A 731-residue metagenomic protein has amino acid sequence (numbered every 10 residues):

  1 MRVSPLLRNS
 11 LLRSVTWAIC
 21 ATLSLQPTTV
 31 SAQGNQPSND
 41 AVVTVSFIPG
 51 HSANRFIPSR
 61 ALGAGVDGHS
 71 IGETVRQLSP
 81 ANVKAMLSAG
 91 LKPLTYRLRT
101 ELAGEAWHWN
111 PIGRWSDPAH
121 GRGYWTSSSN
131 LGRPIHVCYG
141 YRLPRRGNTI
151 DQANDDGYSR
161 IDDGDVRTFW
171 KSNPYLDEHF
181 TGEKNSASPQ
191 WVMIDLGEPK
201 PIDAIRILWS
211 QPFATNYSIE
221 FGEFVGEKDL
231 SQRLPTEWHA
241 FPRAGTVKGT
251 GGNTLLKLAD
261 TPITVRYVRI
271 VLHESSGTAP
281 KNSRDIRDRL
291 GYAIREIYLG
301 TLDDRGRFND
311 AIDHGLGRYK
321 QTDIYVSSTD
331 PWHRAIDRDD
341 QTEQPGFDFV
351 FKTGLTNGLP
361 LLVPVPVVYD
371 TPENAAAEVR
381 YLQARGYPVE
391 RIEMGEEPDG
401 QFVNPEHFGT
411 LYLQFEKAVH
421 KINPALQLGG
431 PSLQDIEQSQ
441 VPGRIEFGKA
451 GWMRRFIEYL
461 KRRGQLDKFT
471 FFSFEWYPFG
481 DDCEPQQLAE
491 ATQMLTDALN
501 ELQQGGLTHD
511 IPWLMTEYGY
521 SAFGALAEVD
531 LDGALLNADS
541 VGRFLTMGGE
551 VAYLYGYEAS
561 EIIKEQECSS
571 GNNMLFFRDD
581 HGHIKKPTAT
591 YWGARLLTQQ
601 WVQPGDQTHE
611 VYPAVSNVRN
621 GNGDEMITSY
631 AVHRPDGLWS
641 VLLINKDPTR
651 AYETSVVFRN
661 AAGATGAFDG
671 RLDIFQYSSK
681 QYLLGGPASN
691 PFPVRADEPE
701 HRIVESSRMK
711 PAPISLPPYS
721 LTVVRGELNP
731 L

Functional and structural regions predicted by a protein language model:
R13-Q26: Bacterial N-terminal signal peptides
P37-P144, N216, F221, F241 (+2 more regions): N-terminal catalytic cores of secreted or lumenal carbohydrate-active enzymes
P111-P199, S210-F213, P235, R243 (+1 more regions): Disordered, acidic Ser/Thr/Pro-rich linker "stalks" and the adjacent N-terminal cap of the next globular domain
R167-R233, G252-T322: Aromatic, loop-rich ligand-recognition surfaces of beta-strand-rich domains
P372, E378-V379, P405-R543, M547 (+1 more regions): Noncatalytic carbohydrate-binding groove/subsite architecture in carbohydrate-active enzymes
M515, G519-T628, P635: Aromatic/acidic polysaccharide-binding cleft in carbohydrate-active enzymes
N620-F668, Y677-Q681, T722-R725: Carbohydrate-binding surface patches
G663-P717: Acidic, Ser/Thr/Pro-rich beta/coil linker or hinge segments at domain junctions
